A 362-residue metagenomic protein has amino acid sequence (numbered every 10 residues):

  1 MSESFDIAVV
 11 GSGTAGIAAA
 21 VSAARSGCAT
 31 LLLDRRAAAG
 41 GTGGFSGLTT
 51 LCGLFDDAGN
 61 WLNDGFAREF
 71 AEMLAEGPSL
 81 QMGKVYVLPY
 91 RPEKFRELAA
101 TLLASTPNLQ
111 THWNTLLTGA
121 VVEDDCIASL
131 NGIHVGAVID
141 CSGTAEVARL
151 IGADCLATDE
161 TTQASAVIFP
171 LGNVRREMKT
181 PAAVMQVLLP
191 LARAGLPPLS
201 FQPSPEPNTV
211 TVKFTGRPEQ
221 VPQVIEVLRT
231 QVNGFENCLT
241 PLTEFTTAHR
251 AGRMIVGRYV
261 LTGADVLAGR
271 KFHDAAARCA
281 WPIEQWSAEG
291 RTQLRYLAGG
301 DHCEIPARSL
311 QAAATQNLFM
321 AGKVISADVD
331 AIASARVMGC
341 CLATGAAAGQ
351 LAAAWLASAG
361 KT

Functional and structural regions predicted by a protein language model:
S2-G13: Beta1/beta-strand and adjacent pyrophosphate-binding region of the FAD-binding site in flavoprotein oxidoreductases
E3-F5, N131-A137: Core beta-strand elements of the Rossmann-like FAD/NAD(P) dinucleotide-binding domain in flavoenzyme oxidoreductases
G16: N-terminal Rossmann-fold NAD(P) dinucleotide-binding loop
S22, C28-A29, D34-T115, G119 (+1 more regions): Conserved N-terminal/central alpha/beta ligand/cofactor-binding core
T42, V135-A137, S142-K361: Flavin (FAD/FMN)-binding glycine-rich loop and adjacent Rossmann-like elements that form
G119-I133: Conserved beta-strand-loop-beta-strand element in the redox core of flavoprotein oxidoreductases
